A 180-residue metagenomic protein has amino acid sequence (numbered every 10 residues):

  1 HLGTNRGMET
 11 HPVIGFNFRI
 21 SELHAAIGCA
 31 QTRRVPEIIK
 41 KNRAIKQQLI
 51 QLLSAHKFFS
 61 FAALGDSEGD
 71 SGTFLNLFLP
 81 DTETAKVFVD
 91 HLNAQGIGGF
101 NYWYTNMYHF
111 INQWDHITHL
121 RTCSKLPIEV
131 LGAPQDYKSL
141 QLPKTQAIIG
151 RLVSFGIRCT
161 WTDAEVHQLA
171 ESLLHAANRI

Functional and structural regions predicted by a protein language model:
H1-F74: Active-site region of PLP-dependent enzymes
G3-R6, Q48-L52, V89-L152: Conserved PLP cofactor-binding pocket of PLP-dependent enzymes
G15, G72-F74, A94-G96, L152-S154: Extracellular structured ligand-interaction cores
C29, D163-A170, L174: Short, amphipathic alpha-helical "lid/cap" segments that border enzyme active or binding sites
N76-P80: Short hydrophobic/aromatic beta-strand micro-patches that form the beta-sheet surface supporting nucleotide- or nucleic
K86-Q95, L169-L173: Short amphipathic alpha-helices in soluble, non-transmembrane regions that often serve as interface/regulatory elements
S154-A164: Proline-centric
